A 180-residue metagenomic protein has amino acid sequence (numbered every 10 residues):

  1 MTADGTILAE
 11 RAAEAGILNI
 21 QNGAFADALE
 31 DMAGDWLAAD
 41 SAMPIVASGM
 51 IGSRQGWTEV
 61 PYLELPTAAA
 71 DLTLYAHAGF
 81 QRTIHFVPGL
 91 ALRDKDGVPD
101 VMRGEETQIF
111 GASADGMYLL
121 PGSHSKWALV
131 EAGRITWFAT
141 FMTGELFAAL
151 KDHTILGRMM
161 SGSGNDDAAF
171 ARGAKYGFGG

Functional and structural regions predicted by a protein language model:
M1, I51-R54, S123-K126: Gly/Ser/Thr-rich loops at beta-strand to alpha-helix junctions that form or flank small-molecule/cofactor-binding
M1-A24: Short glycine-rich, Thr/Ser-proximal phosphate-binding strand/loop in the N-terminal lobe of ATP-dependent enzymes
T2-T6, F80, L129-R134: Short acidic-glycine loop/turn motifs at beta-strand connectors
D4-T6, G34-D40, A112-P121: Secondary-structure boundary elements
I7-E10, A42, I135: A broad structural signal for short, well-ordered beta-strand segments within beta-sheet-rich domains
I20-Q21, L90-G179: Glycine-rich phosphate-binding loop plus the immediately following alpha-helix
G23-W36: Short, well-ordered amphipathic alpha-helical segments that serve as non-catalytic structural scaffolds within diverse
W36-P99: Short beta-strand-loop/turn "lid" adjacent to the catalytic site in phosphate-handling enzymes
